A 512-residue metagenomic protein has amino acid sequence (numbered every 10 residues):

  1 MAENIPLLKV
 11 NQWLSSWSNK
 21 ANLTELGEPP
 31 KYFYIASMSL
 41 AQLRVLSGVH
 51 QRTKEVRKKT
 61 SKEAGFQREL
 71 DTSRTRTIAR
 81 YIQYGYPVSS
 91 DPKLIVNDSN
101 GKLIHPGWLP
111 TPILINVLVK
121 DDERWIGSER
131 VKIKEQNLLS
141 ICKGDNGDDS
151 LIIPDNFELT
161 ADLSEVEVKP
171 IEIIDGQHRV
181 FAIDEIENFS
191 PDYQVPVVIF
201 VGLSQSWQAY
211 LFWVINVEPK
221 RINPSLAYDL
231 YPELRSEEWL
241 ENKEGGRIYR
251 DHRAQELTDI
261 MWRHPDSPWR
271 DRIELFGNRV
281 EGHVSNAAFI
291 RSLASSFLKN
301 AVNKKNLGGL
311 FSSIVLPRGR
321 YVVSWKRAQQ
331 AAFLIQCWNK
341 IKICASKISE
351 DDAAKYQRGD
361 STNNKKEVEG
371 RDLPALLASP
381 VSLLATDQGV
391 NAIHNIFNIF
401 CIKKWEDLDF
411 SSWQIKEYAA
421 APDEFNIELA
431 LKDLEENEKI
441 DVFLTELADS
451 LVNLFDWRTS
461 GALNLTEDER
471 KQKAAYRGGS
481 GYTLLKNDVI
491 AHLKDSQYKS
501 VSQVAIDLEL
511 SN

Functional and structural regions predicted by a protein language model:
M1-N512: Accessory terminal alpha-helical modules
